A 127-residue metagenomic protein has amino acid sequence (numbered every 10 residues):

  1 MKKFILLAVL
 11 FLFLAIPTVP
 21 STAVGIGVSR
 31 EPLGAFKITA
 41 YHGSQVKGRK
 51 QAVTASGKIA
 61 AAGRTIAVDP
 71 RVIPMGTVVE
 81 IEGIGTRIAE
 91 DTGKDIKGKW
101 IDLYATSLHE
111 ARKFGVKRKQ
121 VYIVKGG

Functional and structural regions predicted by a protein language model:
K2-F4, V19-G127: Solvent-exposed, well-ordered loop and adjacent helix/strand elements within mature globular domains that form
A8-I16: Bacterial N-terminal signal peptides
